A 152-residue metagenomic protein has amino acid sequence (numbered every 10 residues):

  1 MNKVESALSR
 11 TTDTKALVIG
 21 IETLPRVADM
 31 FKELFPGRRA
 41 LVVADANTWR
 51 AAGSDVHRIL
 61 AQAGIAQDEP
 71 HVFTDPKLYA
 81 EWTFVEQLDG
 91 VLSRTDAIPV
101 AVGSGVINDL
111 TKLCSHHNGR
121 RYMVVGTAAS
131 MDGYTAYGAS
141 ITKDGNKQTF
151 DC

Functional and structural regions predicted by a protein language model:
M1-I98: ATP/NTP phosphate-donor binding region
A80-C152: Glycine/threonine-rich beta-strand-loop-alpha-helix active-site module that forms ligand/phosphate-binding
